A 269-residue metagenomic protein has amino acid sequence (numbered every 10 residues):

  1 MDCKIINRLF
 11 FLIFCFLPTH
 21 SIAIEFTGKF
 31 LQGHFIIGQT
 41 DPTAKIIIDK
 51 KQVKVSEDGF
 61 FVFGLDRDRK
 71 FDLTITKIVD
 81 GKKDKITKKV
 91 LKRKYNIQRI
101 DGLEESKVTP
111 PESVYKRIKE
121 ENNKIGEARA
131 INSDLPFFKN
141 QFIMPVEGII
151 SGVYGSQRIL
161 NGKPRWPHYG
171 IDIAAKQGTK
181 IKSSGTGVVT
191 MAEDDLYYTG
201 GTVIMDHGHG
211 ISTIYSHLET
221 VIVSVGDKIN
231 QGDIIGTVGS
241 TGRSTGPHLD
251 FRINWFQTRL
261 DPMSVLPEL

Functional and structural regions predicted by a protein language model:
M1-F10: Bacterial N-terminal signal peptides that target proteins for export
F16-T19: N-terminal signal peptide c-region/cleavage motif recognized by signal peptidases
A23-K94: Cationic-aromatic interfacial patches
T87-T199: Surface-exposed, glycine-biased beta-strand/turn segments
I173, T202-V203, N230-G242: Short hydrophobic beta/alpha edge segments that flank linear recognition/processing sites
K180-M191, V223-V238: Short, well-structured beta-strand-loop connectors
S184-E219, P247-R252: Zn2+-dependent peptidoglycan hydrolase active-site motif and core
